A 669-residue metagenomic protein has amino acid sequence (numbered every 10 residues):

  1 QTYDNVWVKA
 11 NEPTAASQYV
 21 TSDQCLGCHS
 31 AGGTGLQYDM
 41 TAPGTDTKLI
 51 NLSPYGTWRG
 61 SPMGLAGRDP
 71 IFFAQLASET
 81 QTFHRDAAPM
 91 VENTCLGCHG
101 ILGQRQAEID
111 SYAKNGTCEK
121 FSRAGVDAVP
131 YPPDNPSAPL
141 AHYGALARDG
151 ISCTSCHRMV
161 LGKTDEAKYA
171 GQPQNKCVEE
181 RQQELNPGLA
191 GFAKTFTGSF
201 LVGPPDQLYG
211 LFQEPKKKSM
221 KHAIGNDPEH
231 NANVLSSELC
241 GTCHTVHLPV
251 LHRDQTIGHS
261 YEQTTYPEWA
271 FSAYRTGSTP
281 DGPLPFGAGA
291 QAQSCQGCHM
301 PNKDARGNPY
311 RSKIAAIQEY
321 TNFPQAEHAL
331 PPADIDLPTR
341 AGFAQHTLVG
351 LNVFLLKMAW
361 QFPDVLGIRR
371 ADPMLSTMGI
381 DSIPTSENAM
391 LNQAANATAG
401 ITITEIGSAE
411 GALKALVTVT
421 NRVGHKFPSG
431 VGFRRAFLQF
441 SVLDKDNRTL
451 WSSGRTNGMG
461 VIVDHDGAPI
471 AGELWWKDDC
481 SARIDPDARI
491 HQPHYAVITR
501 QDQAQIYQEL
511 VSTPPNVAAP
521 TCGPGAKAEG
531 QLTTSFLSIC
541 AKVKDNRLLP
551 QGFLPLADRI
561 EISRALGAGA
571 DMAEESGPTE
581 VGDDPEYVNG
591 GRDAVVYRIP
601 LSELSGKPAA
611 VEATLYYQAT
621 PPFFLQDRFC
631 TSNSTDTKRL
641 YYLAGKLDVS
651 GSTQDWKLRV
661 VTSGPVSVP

Functional and structural regions predicted by a protein language model:
Q1-W7, G32-L76, Y112-T579, D584-N589 (+2 more regions): Primarily the internal scaffold of c-type cytochrome electron-transfer domains, especially repeated/multiheme c-type
K9-G27, A88-E92: Local sequence-structure signature of Cys/Sec-based thiol-disulfide redox active-site neighborhoods
A15, R85, E229: Short, flexible, glycine/charge-rich loop motifs used to bind or transfer phosphoryl groups or to couple energy/partner
S78-E92: Membrane helical hairpin/interfacial module
E92, G97-E108: Conserved, well-structured interaction surfaces
G606-P608: Extracellular Ig-like/FN3 beta-sandwich strand-entry sites
